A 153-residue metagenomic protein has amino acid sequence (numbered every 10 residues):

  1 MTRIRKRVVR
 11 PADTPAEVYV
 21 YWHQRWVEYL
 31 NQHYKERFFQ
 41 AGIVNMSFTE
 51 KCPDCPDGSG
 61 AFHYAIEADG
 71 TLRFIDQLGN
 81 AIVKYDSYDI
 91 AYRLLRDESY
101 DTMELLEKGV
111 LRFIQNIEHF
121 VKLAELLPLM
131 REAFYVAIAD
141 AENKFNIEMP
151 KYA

Functional and structural regions predicted by a protein language model:
M1-A153: Feature captures hydrophobic
